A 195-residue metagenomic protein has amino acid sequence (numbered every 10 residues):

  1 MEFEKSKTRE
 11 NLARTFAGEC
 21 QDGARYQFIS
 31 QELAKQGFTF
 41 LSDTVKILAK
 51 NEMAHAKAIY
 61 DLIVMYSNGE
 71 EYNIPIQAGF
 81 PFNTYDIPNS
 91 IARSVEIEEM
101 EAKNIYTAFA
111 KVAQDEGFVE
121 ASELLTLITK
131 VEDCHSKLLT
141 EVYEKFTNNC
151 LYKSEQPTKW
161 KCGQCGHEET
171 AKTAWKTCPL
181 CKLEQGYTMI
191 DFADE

Functional and structural regions predicted by a protein language model:
M1-E195: Non-heme di-metal
